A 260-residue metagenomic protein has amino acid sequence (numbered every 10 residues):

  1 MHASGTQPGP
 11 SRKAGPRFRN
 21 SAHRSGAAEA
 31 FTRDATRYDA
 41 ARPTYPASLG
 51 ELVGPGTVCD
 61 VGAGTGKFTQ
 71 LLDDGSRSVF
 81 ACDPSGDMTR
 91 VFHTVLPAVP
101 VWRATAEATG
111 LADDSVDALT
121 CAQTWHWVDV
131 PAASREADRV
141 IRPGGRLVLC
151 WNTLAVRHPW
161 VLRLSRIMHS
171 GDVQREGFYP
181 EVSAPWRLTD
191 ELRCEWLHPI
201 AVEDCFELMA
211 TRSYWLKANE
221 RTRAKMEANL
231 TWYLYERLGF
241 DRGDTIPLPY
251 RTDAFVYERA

Functional and structural regions predicted by a protein language model:
H2-G56: Conserved class I S-adenosyl-L-methionine
G56-G62: Conserved class I S-adenosyl-L-methionine
T57, S78, R146: Residues at the starts of beta-strands that form the adenosine-phosphate
T65-A108: Class I SAM-dependent methyltransferase SAM/SAH-binding core
E107-A118: A short acidic, Gly/Pro-enriched loop at the edge of an enzyme's catalytic core that lines a small-molecule cofactor
D117-P131: A short SAM/SAH-binding and catalytic strip from SAM-dependent methyltransferases
A132-D138, R142-I200: Conserved catalytic/acceptor-binding region of the Class I
E181, P185-A260: Conserved Class I S-adenosyl-L-methionine
